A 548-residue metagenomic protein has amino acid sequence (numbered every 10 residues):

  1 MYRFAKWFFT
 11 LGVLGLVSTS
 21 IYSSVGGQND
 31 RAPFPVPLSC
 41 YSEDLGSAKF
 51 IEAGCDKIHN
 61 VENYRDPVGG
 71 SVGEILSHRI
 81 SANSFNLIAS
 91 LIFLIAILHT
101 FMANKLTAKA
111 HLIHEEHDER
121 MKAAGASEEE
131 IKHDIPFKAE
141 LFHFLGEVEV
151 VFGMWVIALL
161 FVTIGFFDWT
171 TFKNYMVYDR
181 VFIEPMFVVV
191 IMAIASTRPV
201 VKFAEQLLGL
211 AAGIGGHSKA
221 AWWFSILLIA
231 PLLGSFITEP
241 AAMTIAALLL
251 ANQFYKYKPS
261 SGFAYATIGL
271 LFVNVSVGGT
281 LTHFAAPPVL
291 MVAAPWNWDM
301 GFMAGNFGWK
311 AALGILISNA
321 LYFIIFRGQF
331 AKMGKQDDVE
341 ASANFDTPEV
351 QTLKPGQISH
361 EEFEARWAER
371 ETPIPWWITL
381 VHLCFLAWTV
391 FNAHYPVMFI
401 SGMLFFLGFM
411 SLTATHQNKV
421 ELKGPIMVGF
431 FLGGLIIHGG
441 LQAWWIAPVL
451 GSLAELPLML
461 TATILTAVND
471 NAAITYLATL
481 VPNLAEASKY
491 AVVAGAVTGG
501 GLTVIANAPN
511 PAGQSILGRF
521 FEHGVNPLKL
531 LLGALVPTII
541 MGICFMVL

Functional and structural regions predicted by a protein language model:
F9-A32, C40, A96-E116, Y265 (+4 more regions): Juxtamembrane and boundary regions of transmembrane helices in multi-pass small-molecule transporters and channels
I21-A82, L106-V151, G209, G213 (+3 more regions): Intrinsically disordered, low-complexity non-transmembrane regions of multi-pass membrane transporters
L76-F85, E140-E149, T170-P185, M300-K310 (+4 more regions): Interfacial loop-to-helix junctions that mark the boundaries of transmembrane helices in multi-pass membrane
A82-N86, D179-M186, A212-S225, K256-I268 (+3 more regions): Membrane-interfacial loop-to-helix junctions in multi-pass transporters
N83-I97, D179-M192, G269-F272, F302-L321 (+1 more regions): Alpha-helical transmembrane segments
L87-K105, L112, E147-G165, R180-A193 (+5 more regions): Hydrophobic mid-bilayer segments of alpha-helices in multi-pass membrane transport proteins, especially secondary
R120, A126-S127, G165-R180, V200-E205 (+1 more regions): Transmembrane helical segments that form the transport core of multi-pass membrane transport proteins
G216, A220-T280, M291-V292, Y476-A494 (+2 more regions): Hydrophobic transmembrane alpha-helices that form the pore/transport pathway of multi-pass ion and small-solute
